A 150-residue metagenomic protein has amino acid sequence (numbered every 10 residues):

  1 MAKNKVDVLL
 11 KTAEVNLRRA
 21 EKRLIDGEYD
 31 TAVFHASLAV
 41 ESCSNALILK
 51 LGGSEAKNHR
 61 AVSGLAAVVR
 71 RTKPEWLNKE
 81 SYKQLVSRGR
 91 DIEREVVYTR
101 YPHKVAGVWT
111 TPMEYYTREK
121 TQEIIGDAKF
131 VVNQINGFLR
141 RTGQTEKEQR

Functional and structural regions predicted by a protein language model:
M1-R150: Terminal alpha-helical segments
